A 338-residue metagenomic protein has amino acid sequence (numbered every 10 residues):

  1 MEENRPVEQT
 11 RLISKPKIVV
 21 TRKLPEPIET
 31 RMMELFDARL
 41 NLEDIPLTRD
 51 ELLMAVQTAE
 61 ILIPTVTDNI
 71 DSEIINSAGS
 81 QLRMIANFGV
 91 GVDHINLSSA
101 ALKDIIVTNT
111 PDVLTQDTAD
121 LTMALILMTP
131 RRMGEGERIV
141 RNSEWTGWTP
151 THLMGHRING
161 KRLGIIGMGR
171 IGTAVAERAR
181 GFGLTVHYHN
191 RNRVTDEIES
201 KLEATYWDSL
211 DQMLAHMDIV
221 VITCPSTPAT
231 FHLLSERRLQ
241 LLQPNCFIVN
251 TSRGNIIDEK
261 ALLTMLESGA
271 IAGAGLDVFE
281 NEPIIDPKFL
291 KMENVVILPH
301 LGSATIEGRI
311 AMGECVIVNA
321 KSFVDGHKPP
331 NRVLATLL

Functional and structural regions predicted by a protein language model:
M1-A59, G183, V324: N-terminal glycine-/charge-rich "phosphate-binding" loop or analogous flexible N-terminal tail
E2-P16, T108-L121, W148, M154 (+1 more regions): C-terminal helix-to-coil terminal segments
T21, G164-I166: Conserved N-terminal Rossmann-fold NAD(P)-binding element of oxidoreductases
T21, T65, F88, T223-S226 (+1 more regions): Short, well-ordered coil/turn residues at beta-beta hairpins and beta-strand->alpha-helix junctions within
A59-R141, G155: Phosphate/diphosphate ligand-binding glycine-rich loop within oxidoreductases
I70-E73, N192-K288: Rossmann-like adenosine-cofactor binding region
P111-R162, A174-E177, G181, Y188-R191 (+1 more regions): Phosphate-binding beta-alpha-beta segment of Rossmann-like dinucleotide-binding domains, i.e., the NAD(P)
I171: Hydrophobic/small residue at the entry helix of a nucleotide-binding pocket
